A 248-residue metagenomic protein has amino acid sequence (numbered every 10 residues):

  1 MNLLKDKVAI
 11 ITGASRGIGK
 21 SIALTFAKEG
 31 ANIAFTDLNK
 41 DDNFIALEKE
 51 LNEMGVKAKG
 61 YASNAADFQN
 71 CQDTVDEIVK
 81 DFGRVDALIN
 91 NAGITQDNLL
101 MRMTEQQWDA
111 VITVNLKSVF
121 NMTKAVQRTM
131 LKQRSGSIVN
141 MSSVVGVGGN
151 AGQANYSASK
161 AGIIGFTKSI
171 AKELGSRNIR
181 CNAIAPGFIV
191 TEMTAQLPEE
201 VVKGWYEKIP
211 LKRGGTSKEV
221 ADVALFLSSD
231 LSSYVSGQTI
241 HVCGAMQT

Functional and structural regions predicted by a protein language model:
V8, S15-G17: Conserved glycine-rich cofactor-binding loop
E29-A46: Conserved glycine-rich Rossmann-like NAD(P)H-binding loop of the short-chain dehydrogenase/reductase
L99-L100, T104-I112, T194, W205: Substrate-binding pocket helix/loop in short-chain dehydrogenase/reductase
T123, S159, T167: Active-site helix of classical SDR
R128, K172-S176, S233: Alpha-helical segment proximal to the catalytic Tyr-Lys
S143: Residue(s) in the substrate-gating loop at a strand-loop-helix junction that position the organic substrate next
I179, R213-V242, Q247: C-terminal substrate-recognition "lid" of short-chain dehydrogenase/reductases
